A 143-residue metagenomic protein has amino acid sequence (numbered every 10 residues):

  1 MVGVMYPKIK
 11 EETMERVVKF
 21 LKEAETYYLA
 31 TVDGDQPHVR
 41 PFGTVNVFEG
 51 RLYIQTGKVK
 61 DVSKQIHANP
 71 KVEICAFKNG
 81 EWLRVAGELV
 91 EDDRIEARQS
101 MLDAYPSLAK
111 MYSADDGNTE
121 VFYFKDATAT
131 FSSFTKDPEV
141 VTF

Functional and structural regions predicted by a protein language model:
V2, Y6-K8, R84-F143: Charged, gly/pro-rich active-site loop segments
Y6-T26: Short, basic/aromatic recognition patches
K19-D33, V72-I74: A short, Trp-centered hydrophobic/proline-enriched beta-strand micro-motif
P41-G43: Conserved beta-strand in the GNAT
V45-G80: A short mixed-secondary-structure module that forms the rim of ligand-binding clefts
